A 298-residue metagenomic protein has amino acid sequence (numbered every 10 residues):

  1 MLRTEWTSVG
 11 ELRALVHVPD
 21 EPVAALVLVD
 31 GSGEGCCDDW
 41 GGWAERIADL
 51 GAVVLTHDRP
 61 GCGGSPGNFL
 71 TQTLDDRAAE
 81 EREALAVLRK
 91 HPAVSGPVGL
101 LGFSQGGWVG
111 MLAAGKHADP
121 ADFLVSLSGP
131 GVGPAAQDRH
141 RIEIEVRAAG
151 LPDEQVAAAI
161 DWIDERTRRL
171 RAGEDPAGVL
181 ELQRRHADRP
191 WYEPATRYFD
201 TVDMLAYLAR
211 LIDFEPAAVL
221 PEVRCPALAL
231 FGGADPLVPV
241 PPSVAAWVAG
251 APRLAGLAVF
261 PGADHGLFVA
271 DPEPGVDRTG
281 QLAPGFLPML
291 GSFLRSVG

Functional and structural regions predicted by a protein language model:
M1-D20: N-terminal cap/lid segment of alpha/beta-hydrolase-fold proteins
G33-A44, R59, P241: The serine-hydrolase catalytic nucleophile loop
A48-G64: Conserved alpha/beta-hydrolase
Q72-K90: Alpha/beta-hydrolase active-site loop
L127-R210, P216-A217: Accessory cap/linker subdomain of secreted extracellular hydrolases
V223, A229-F231: Short beta-strand/loop motif that positions the catalytic acidic residue of the alpha/beta-hydrolase fold
P236-P242: Conserved alpha/beta-hydrolase "acid-adjacent" motif
A263-L267, D271-G298: Catalytic active-site module of serine/aspartate enzymes centered on a nucleophile-bearing elbow/loop
